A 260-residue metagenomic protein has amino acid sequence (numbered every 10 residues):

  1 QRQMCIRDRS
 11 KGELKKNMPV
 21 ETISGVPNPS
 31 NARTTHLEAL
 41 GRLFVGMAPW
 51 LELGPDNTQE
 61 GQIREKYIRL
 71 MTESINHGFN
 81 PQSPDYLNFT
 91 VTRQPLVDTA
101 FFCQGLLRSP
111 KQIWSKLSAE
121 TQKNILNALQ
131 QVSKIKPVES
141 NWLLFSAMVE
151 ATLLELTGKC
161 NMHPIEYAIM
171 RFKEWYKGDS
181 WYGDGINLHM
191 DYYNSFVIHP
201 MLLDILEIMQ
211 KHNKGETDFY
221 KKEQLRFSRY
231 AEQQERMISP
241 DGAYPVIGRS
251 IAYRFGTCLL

Functional and structural regions predicted by a protein language model:
R2-I6: Short, small-residue-biased leader/transition segments that mark boundaries at the very start of proteins
R9-N17, G54, H77, G158 (+1 more regions): Short loop/turn hinge sites at secondary-structure boundaries
E13-E21, V26-Q59: N-terminal domain-start signal
H36-L37, M47-W50, R64-F227, R236-L260: Aromatic-lined, polymer-binding surfaces characteristic of secreted/periplasmic polysaccharide-degrading enzymes
